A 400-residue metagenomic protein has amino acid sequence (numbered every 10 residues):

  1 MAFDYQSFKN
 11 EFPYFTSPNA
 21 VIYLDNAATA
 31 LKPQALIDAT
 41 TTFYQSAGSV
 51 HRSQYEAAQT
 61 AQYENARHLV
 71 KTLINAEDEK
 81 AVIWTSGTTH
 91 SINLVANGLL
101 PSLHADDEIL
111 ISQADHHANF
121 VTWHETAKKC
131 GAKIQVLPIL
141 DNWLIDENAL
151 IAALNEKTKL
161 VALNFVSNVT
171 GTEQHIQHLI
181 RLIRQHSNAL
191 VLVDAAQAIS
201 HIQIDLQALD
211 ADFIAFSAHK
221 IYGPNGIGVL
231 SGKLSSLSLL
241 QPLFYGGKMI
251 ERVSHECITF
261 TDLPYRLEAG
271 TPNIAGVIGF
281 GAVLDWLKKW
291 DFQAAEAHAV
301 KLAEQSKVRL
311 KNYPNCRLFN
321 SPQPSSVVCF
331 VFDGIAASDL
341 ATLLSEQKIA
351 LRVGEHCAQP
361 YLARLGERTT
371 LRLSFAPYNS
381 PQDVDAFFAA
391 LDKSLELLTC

Functional and structural regions predicted by a protein language model:
M1-C400: Pyridoxal 5′-phosphate
